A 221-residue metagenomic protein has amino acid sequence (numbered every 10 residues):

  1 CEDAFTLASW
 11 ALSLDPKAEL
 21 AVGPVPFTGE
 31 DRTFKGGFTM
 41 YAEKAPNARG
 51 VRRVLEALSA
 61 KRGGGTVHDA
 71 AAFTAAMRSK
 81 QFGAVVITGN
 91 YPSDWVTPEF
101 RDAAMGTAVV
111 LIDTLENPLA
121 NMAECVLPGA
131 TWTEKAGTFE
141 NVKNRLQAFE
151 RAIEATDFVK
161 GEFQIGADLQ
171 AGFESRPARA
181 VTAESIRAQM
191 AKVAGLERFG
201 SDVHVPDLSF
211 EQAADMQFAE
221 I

Functional and structural regions predicted by a protein language model:
E2-H204: Non-catalytic alpha/beta scaffold blocks inside enzyme catalytic domains
A219-I221: C-terminal accessory/binding modules appended to enzymatic or scaffolding proteins
